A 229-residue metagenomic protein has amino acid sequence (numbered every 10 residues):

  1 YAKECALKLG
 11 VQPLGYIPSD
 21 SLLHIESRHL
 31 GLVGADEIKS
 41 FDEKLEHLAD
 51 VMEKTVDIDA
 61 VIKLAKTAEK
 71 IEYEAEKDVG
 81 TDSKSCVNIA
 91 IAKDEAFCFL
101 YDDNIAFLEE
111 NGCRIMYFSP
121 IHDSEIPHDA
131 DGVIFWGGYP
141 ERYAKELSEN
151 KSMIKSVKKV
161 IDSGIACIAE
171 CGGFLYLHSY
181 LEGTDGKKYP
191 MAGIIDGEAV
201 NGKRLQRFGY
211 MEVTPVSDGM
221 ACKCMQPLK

Functional and structural regions predicted by a protein language model:
Y1-K3, I25-G31, D102-N104, S179-Y180 (+1 more regions): Short acidic, glycine/serine/threonine-rich loops at helix termini
Y1-V79: Internal gly/pro-rich beta-alpha loop/helix module that stabilizes soluble enzyme cofactors or their anionic handles
P18-L22, P120-D123, G138, G172-G173: Short, ordered loop/turn segments at secondary-structure junctions
V79-G80, V87-K151, K155-V160: Phosphate-binding active sites in nucleotide-utilizing proteins
D82-S85, F97-M116, N201-R204, F208-K229: C-terminal and late-domain segments of enzyme folds
P140-A221: Cysteine-nucleophile active-site neighborhood
